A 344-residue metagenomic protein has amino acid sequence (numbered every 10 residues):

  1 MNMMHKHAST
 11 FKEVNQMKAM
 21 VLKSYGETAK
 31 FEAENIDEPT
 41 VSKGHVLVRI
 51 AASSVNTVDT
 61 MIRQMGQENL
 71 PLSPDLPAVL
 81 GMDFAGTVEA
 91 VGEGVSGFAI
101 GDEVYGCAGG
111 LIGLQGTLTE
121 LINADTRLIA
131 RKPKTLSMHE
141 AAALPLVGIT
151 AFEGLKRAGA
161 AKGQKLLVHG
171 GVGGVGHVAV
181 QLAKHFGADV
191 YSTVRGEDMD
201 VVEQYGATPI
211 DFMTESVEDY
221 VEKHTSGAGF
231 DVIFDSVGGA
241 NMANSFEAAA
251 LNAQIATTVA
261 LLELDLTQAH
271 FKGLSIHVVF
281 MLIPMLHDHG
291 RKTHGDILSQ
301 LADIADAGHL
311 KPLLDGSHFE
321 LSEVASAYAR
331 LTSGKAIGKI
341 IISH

Functional and structural regions predicted by a protein language model:
F11-K12, Q16, D306-L314, A325-H344: C-terminal capping/lid region of NAD(P)-dependent oxidoreductase domains
D37-S54, Q67-G110: Glycine-rich beta-strand-centered segment in the early N-terminal region that forms part of a ligand/cofactor-binding
E93-G94, S192-V201, G239-M242, L262-E263: Short glycine/proline-centered loop/turn elements that form peptide/ligand docking sites
G97, C107-G170: NAD(P)H dinucleotide-binding glycine-rich loop of Rossmann-like/cofactor-binding domains, especially the beta1-alpha1
D102-E103, L121, K165, H185 (+2 more regions): Residue-level marker of beta-strand positions
A142-T214: Mid-domain Rossmann-like dinucleotide-binding core that forms the NAD(H)/NADP(H) cofactor-binding site
T208-H277: Glycine-rich cofactor phosphate-binding loops and adjacent beta1-alpha1 units of small-molecule cofactor enzyme domains
Q268-S317: C-terminal substrate-binding/catalytic core of Rossmann-like NAD(P)-dependent dehydrogenases/reductases
